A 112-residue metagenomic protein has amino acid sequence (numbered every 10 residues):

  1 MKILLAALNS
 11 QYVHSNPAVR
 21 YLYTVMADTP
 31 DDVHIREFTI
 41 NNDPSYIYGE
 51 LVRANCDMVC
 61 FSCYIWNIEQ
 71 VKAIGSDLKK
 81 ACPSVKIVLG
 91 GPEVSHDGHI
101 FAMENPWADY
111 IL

Functional and structural regions predicted by a protein language model:
K2, A18, L22-L112: Glycine-rich beta-alpha loop elements in corrinoid/cobalamin-binding modules across cobalamin-dependent enzymes
K2-L8: Short beta-strand segments enriched in small/hydrophobic residues
N9-Q11, I65: Residue-level signal for short, function-critical loop segments
Y12-A18: Short N-terminal binding/cap micro-motifs at the start of the first secondary-structure element
